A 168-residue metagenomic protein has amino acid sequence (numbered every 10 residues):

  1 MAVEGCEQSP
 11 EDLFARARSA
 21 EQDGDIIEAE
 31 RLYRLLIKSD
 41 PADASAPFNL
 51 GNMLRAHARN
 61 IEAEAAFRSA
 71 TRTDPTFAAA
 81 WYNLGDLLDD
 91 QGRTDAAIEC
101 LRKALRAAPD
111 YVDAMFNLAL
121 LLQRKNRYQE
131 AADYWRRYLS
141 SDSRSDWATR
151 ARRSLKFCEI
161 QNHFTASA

Functional and structural regions predicted by a protein language model:
M1-D12: TPR-adjacent "capping" and linker segments in tetratricopeptide-repeat scaffold/adaptor proteins
S9, Q22-L35, A56-S69, D90-K103 (+3 more regions): Structural signature of tandem alpha-helical TPR/SEL1-like repeats, specifically the intra-repeat loop/turn
P10, A44-S45, A78-A79, V112-D113 (+1 more regions): Helix-start (N-cap) detector for alpha-helical repeat units in TPR-like alpha-solenoids, especially tetratricopeptide
A15, N49, N83, N117 (+1 more regions): Canonical tetratricopeptide repeat
E21, F48, R55, R72 (+3 more regions): Position-specific recognition of the canonical hydrophobic site in helix A of tetratricopeptide repeat
L35-A56: Short, charge-rich amphipathic alpha-helical segments embedded in non-transmembrane helical bundles/solenoids
